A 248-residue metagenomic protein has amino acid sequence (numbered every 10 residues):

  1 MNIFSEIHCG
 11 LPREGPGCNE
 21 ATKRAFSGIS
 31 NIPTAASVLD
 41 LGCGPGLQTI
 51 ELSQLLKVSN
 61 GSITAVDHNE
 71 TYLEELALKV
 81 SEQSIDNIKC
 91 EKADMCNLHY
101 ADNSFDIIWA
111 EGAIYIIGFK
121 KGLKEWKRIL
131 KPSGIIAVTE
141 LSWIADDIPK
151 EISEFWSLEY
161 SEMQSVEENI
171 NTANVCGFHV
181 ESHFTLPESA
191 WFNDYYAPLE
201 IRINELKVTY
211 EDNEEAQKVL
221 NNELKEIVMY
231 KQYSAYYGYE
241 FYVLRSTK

Functional and structural regions predicted by a protein language model:
N2-N19: Class I SAM-dependent methyltransferase Rossmann-like catalytic core, especially the SAM/SAH-binding loop
P16-T34: Conserved alpha-helix/loop element of class I SAM-dependent methyltransferases that forms part of the SAM/SAH-binding
L39, P45-N97: Class I SAM-dependent methyltransferase SAM/SAH-binding core
C96-I107: A short acidic, Gly/Pro-enriched loop at the edge of an enzyme's catalytic core that lines a small-molecule cofactor
I107-K120: A short SAM/SAH-binding and catalytic strip from SAM-dependent methyltransferases
K120-I135: A short glycine-rich, Lys/Arg-flanked "PGG" loop and its adjoining helix->strand segment in the class I
L141-Y160: Short, glycine-/aromatic-enriched active-site segment of Class I SAM-dependent methyltransferases
F184-K248: Conserved Class I S-adenosyl-L-methionine
